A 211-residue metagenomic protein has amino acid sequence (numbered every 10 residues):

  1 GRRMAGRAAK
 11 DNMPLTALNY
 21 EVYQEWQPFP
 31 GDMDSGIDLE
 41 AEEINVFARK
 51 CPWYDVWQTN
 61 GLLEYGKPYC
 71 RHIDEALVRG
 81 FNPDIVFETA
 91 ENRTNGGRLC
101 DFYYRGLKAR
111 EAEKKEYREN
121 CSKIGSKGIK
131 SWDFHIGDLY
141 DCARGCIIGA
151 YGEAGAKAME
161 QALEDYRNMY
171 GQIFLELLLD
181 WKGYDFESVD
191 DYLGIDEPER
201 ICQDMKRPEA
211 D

Functional and structural regions predicted by a protein language model:
G1-K67, R71-G80, I85-V86, A90-E91 (+1 more regions): Amphipathic interaction/junction segments at domain boundaries or subunit interfaces
R2-G6, E91-T94, A154-D165: Short alpha-helical "patches" and their helix-cap loops
K10, K50, K67, K108 (+7 more regions): Context-gated lysine
L63-G125: Compact mixed alphabeta submodule
Y104-R110, Y170-L178, Y192-D196: Short, charged low-complexity intrinsically disordered segments located at boundaries of structured domains
E113-F134, D191-D211: A short, highly charged, low-complexity intrinsically disordered segment
E119-D180: Charged/polar low-complexity intrinsically disordered segments, enriched in acidic residues
